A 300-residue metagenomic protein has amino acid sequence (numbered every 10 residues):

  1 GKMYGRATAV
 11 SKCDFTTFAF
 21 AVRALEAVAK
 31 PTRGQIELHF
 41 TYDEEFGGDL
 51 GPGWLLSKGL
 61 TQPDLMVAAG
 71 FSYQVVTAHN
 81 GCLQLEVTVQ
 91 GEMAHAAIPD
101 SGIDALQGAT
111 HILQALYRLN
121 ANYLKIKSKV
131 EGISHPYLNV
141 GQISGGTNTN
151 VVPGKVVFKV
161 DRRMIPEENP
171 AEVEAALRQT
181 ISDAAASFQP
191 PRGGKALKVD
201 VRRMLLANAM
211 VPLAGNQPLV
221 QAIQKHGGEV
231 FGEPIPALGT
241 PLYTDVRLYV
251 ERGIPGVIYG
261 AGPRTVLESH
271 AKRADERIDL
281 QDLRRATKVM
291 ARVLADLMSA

Functional and structural regions predicted by a protein language model:
G1-A9, V67: Catalytic-core environment of secreted peptidases
Y4-G5, T32, Q62, G154 (+1 more regions): Residue-level preference for short coil/turn positions at secondary-structure junctions
R6, H39-T41, L238-T240: Structural motif
S11-Q84, M298-S299: Acidic/histidine-rich catalytic neighborhood of metal-dependent amide-processing enzymes
F71, V76-A78, L83-A300: Metal-dependent amide/peptide-bond hydrolase catalytic core, centered on the "pita-bread" metallohydrolase fold
